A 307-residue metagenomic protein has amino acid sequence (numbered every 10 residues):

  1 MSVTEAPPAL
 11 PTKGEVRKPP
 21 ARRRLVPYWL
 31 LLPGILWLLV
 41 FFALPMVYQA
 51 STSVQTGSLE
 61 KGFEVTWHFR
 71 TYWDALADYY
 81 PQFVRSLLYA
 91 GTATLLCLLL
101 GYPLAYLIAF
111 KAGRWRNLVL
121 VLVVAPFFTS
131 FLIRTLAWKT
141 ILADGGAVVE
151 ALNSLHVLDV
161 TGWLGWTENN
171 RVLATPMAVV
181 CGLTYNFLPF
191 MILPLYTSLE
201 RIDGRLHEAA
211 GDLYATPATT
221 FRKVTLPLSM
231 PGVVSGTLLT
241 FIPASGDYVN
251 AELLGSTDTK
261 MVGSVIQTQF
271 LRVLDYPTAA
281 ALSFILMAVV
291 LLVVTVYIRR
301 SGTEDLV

Functional and structural regions predicted by a protein language model:
S2-E5, A9-P11, Y196-H207, G211 (+1 more regions): C-terminal transmembrane helix and the adjacent membrane-cytosol boundary/short C-terminal tail of inner/organellar
S2-Y48, N117-V121: N-terminal signal-anchor/first transmembrane alpha helix
P20, E64, T135-L183, A218 (+1 more regions): Membrane-interfacial helix termini and adjacent extracytoplasmic/periplasmic loops of multi-pass transporters
A21-V26, S53, S58, T71-D78 (+1 more regions): Interhelical loop and adjacent transmembrane-helix boundary motif in polytopic membrane transport permeases
L30-L31, L104-I141, H207-E208, F221-R222 (+1 more regions): Cytoplasmic-entry segments and transmembrane alpha-helices of multi-pass inner-membrane transporters
P33-L36, V40-F42, A125, Y185 (+2 more regions): Transmembrane alpha-helices
F42-Y79, L87, G145-G146, A151 (+2 more regions): Short membrane-interfacial helix/loop motifs at transmembrane-helix boundaries
A77-F110: Transmembrane alpha-helix signature in integral membrane proteins
